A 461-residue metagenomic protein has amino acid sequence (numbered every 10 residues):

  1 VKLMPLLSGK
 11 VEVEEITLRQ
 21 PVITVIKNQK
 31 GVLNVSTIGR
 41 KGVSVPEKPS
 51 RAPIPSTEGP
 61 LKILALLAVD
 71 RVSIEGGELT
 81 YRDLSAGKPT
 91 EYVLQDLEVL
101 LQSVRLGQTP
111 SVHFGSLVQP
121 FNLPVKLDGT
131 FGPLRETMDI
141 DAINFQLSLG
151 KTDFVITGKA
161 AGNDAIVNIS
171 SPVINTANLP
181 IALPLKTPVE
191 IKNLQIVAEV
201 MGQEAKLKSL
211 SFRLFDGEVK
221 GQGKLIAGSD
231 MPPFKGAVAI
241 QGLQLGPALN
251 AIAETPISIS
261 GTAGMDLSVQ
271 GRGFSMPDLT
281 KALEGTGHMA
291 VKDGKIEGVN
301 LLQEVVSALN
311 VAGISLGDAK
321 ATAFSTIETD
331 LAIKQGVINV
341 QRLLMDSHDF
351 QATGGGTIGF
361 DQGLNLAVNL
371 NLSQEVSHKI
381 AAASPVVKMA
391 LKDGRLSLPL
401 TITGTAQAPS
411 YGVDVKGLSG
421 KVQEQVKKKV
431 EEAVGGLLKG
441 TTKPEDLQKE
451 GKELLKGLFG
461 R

Functional and structural regions predicted by a protein language model:
V1-L7, E58-A65, P277, K388-M389: Short aromatic-glycine motifs in intrinsically disordered, low-complexity regions
K2, A52, E58-G59, N300 (+3 more regions): Coil-to-alpha-helix initiation sites in intrinsically disordered, low-complexity, charged segments
E12-S44, D70-T80, T90-A408, G412 (+5 more regions): Small-residue helix/turn framework positions
R40-G59: Intrinsically disordered, low-complexity linkers and terminal tails enriched in Pro/Gly and often acidic or mixed-charge
I54-G77: Intrinsic low-complexity, intrinsically disordered segments
L64, V306-A308, A312, G451 (+1 more regions): Short helical patches
S85: Short arginine-rich
K416-R461: Long amphipathic alpha-helical segments used for membrane anchoring, targeting, substrate engagement, or oligomerization
